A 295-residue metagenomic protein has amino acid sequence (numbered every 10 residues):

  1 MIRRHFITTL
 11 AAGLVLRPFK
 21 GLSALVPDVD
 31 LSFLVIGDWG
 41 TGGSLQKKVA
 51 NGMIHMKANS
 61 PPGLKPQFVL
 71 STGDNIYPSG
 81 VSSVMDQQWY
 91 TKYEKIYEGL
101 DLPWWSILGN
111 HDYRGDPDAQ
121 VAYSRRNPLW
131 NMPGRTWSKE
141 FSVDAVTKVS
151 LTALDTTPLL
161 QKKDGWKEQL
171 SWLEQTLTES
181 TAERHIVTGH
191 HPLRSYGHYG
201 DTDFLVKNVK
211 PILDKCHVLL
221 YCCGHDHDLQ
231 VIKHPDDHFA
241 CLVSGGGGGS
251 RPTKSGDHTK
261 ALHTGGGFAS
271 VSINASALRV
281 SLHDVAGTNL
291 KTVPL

Functional and structural regions predicted by a protein language model:
H5-A24: N-terminal export signals
F19-Q87, K162, K167, S195-Y196: N-terminal active-site segment of His-dependent metallophosphoesterases
L31, Q67, V149, R184-I186: Alpha/beta-hydrolase fold active-site loops
F33-V35, V69-S71, S106, V187 (+1 more regions): Residue-level marker for buried hydrophobic side chains located in beta-strands that build the well-ordered beta-sheet
Y77-R184, G200-L220, D226-N274, L278: Extended active-site neighborhood of metal-dependent phosphoesterases/phosphodiesterases
E183-Y196: Short acidic, glycine-rich surface-loop motifs adjacent to enzyme active sites
